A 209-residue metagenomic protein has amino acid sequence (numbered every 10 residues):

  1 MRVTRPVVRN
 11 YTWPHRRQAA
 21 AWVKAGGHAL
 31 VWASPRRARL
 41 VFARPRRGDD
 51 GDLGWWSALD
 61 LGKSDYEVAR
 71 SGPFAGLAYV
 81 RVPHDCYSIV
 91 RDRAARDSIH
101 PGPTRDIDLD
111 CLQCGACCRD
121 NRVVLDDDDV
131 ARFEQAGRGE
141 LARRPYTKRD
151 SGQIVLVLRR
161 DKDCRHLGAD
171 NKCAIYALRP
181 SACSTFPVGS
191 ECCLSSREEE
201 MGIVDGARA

Functional and structural regions predicted by a protein language model:
R2-A209: Hydrophobic scaffolds flanking metal-cofactor catalytic centers in soluble metalloenzymes
